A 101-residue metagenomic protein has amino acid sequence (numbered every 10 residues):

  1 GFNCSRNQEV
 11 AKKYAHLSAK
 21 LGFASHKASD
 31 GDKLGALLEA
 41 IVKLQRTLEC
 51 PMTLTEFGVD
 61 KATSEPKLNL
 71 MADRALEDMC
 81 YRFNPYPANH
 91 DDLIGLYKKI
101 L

Functional and structural regions predicted by a protein language model:
G1-N3: Glycine-rich, small/polar surface segments that engage phosphate groups of diverse ligands
A11-L101: C-terminal charged capping/lid subdomain of soluble metabolic enzymes
